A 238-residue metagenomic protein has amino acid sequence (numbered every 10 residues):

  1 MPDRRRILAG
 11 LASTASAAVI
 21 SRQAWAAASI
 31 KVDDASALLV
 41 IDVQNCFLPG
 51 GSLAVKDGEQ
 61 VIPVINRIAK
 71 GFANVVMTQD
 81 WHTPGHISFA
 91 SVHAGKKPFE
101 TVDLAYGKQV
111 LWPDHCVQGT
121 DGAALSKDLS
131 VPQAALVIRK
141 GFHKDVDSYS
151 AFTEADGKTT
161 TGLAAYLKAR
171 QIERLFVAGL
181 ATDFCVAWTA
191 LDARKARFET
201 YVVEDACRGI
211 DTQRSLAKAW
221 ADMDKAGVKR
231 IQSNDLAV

Functional and structural regions predicted by a protein language model:
M1, S21-V40, Q44-N45: C-terminal segment of N-terminal export signals and the immediately downstream linker at the start of the mature
M1-T14: N-terminal secretory signal peptides and thylakoid transit peptides that target proteins across membranes
L48-K56: Acidic/histidine-rich helix-loop elements that form or flank divalent-metal/phosphate-binding sites at the catalytic
P63-R174: Active-site alpha/beta core segments
V76-Q79, Y201-D205: Short internal beta-strands
V131, R214-V238: Structural recognition of alpha->loop->beta junctions
A187-K195: Histidine-anchored nucleotide/phosphate-binding helix
E204-L216: Short, flexible loop segments at boundaries between secondary-structure elements
